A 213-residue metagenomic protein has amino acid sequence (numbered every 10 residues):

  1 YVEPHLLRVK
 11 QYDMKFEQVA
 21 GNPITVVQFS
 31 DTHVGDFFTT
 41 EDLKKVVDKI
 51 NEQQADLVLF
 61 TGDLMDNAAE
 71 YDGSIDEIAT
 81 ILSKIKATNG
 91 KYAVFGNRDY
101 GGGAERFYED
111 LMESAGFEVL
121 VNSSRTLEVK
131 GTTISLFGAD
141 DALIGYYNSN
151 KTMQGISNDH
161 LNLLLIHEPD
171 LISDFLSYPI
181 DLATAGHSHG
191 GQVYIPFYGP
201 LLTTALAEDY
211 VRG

Functional and structural regions predicted by a protein language model:
Y1-Q18: N-terminal membrane-anchoring alpha-helices
H5, A20-E118: Membrane-embedded segments
K15-V27, F117-E118, R125-F137, S157-D159: Beta-strand-turn-beta hairpins that frame and shape the catalytic cleft of phosphate-ester-processing enzymes
S30-V34, G62-L64, N97-R98, S123-S124 (+3 more regions): Active-site metal-binding loops of divalent metal-dependent hydrolases
V34-T39, N67-Y71, A139-I144, L161-N162 (+1 more regions): Short, flexible loop segments at the rims of nucleotide/cofactor-binding pockets, characterized by
L57, Y92, F117-E118, I134 (+2 more regions): Short, Asp-centered acidic motifs that coordinate Mg2+ and/or phosphate in catalytic or ligand-binding sites
T152-L164: Short beta-strand/loop segments at the ligand-binding rim of alpha/beta enzyme cores
P169-G213: Conserved beta-sheet core of the metallophosphoesterase superfamily
